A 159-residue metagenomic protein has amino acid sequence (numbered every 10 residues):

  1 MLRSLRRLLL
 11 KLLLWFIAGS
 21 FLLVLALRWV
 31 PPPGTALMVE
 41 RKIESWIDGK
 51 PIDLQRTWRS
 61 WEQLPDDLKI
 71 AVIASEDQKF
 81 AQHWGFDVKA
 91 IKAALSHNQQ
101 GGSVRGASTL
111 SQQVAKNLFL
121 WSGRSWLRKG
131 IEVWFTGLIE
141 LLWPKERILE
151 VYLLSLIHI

Functional and structural regions predicted by a protein language model:
M1-I157: Juxtamembrane regions of bacterial inner-membrane/periplasmic proteins, predominantly the peptidoglycan biogenesis
